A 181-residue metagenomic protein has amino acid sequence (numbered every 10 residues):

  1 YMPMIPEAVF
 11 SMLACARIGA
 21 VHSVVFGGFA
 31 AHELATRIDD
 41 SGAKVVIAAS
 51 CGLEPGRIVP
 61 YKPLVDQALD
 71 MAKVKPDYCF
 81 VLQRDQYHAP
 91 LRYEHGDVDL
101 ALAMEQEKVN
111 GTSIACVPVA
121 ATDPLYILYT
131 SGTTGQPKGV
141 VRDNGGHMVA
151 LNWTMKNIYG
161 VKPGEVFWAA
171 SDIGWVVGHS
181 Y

Functional and structural regions predicted by a protein language model:
Y1-A35, W168-I173: Conserved AMP-binding/adenylate-forming
M4, G52, D85-Q86, V109 (+1 more regions): Flexible, active-site-proximal loop/turn residues at the rims of small-molecule/cofactor binding pockets and catalytic
P6-V9, Y87-A89, T134-P137, V149 (+1 more regions): Flexible loop/turn segments at secondary-structure boundaries
E7, E33, L64, A150-T154: Well-ordered alpha-helical segments embedded in enzymatic catalytic cores
S11, V65, Y181: Aromatic/hydrophobic pocket-lining residues that form π-stacking "cages" and hydrophobic walls in ligand
R17-E105: Structural core segment of the AMP-binding/adenylate-forming
A20-V24, I38-S50, L125-L128, G139-Y181: AMP-binding/adenylate-forming
C79-R84, R92-Y129, Q136, G146 (+2 more regions): Conserved pre-ATP/AMP-binding loop-to-beta segment of ANL
